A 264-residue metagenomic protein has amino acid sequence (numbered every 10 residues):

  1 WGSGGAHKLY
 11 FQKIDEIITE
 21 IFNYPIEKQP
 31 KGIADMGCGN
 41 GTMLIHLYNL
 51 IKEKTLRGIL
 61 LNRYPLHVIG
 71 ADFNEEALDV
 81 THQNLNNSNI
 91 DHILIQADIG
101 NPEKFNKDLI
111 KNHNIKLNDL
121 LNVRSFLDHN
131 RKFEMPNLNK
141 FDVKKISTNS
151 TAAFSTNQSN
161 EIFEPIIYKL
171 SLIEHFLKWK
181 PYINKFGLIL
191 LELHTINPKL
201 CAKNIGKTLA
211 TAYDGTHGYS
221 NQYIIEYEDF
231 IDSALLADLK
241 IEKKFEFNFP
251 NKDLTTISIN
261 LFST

Functional and structural regions predicted by a protein language model:
W1-G32: Conserved Class I S-adenosyl-L-methionine-dependent methyltransferase catalytic core
N40-L61: Conserved SAM-binding loop of SAM-dependent methyltransferases across substrates and taxa, primarily the Class I
N74-E75: Conserved SAM/SAH-binding beta-strand->alpha-helix loop
D79-I115: S-adenosyl-L-methionine
V123-L170, N197: Mobile active-site "lid"/loop adjacent to the S-adenosyl-L-methionine
V143-T148, A202-D232: Conserved Class I S-adenosyl-L-methionine
A153, K185-L193: Conserved beta-strand signature within the Rossmann-like core of class I S-adenosyl-L-methionine
L172-W179, S220-K240: Short alpha-helix
